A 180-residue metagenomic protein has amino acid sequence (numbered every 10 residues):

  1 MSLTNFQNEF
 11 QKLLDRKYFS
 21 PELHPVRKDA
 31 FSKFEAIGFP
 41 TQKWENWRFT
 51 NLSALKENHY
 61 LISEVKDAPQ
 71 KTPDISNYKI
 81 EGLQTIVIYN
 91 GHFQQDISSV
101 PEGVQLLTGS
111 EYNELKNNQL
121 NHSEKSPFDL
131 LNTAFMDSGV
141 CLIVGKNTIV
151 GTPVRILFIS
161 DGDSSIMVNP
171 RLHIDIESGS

Functional and structural regions predicted by a protein language model:
M1-S180: Glycine-rich and polybasic anion-binding loops at the starts of cofactor/ligand-binding domains
